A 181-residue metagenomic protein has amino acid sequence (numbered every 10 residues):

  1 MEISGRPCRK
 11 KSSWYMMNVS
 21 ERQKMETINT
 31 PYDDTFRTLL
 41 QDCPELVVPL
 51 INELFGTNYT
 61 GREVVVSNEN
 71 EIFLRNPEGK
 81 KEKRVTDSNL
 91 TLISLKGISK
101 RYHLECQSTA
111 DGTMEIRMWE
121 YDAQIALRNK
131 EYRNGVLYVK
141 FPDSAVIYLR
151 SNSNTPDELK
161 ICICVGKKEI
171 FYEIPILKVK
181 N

Functional and structural regions predicted by a protein language model:
E2-N181: Accessory alpha/beta interaction modules
